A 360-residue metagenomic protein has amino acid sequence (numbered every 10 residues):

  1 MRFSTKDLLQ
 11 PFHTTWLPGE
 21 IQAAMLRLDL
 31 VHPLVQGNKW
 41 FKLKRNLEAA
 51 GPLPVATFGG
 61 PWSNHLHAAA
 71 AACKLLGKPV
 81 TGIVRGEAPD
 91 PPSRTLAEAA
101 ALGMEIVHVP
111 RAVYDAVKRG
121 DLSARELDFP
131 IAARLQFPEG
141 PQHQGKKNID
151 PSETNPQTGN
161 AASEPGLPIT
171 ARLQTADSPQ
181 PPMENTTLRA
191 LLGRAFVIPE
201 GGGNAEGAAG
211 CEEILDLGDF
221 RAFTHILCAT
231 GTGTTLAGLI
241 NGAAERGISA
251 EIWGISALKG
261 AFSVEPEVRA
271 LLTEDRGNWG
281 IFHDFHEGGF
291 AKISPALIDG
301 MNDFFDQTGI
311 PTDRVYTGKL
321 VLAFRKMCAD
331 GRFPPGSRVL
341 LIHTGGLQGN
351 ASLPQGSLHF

Functional and structural regions predicted by a protein language model:
M1-R134, Q157, I169-R172, P181-F360: PLP-dependent amino-acid enzyme catalytic core
D128, H143, N148-D150, N155 (+2 more regions): Intrinsic-disorder-associated, low-complexity terminal segments enriched in Asp/Asn/His/Tyr and depleted of Lys/Arg
A133-F137, N148: Internal, charge-rich low-complexity segments
F137, H143, P165, P181: Cationic, low-complexity basic patches in intrinsically disordered or flexible, solvent-exposed regions
